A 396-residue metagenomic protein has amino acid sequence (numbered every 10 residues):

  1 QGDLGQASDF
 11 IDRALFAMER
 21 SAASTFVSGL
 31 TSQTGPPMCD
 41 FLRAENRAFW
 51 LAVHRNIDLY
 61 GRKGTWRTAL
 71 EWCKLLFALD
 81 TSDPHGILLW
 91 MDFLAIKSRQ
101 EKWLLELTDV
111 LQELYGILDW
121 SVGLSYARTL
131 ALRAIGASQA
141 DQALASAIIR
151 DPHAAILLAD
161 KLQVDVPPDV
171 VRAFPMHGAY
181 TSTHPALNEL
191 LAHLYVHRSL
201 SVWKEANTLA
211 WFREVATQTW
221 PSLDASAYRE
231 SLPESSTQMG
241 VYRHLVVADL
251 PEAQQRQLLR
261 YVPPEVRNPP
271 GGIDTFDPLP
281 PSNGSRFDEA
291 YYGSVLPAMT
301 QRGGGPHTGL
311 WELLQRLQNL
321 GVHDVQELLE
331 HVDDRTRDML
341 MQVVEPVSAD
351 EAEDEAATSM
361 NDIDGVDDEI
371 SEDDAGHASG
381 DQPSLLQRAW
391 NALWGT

Functional and structural regions predicted by a protein language model:
Q1-A23, V53-G61, L70, K74: A structural/positional concept
M18-E45, L76, E113-L118: Flexible helix-coil transition and linker loops at the boundaries of alpha-helical arrays
R20-S28, T81-L88, E113-Y126, I149-V164: Boundary/linker segments of alpha-helical solenoid repeat arrays
F41-A48, T65, D83, W120: Structural signature of alpha-solenoid helical repeat junctions
W50-L51, R55, L89-F93, G123-A134: "A position-specific structural signal for the A-helix of alpha-solenoid helical repeats
K63, K97-S98, I135: Structural motif corresponding to the intra-repeat A-B loop/turn of tetratricopeptide repeats
R67-K74, E101-L114, S138-D151: Alpha-helical repeat scaffolds
Q163, P167-T396: Long C-terminal extensions of eukaryotic subunits of large macromolecular complexes
